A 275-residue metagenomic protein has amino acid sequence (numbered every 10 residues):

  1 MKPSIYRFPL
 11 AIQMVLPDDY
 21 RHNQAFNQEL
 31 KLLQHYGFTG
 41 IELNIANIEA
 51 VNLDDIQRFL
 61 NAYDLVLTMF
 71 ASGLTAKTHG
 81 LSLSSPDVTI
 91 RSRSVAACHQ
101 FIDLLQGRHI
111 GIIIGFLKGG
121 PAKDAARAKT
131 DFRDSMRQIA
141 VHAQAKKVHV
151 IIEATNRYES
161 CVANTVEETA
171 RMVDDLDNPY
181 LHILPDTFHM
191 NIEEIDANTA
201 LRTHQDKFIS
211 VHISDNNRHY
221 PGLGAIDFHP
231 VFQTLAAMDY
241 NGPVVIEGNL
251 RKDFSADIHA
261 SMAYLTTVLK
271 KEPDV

Functional and structural regions predicted by a protein language model:
M1-Q100, Q106, N178, M262-V275: N-terminal pre-domain/capping segments
M1-Q34, A163, E167-P185, H189-V275: Histidine-acidic metal/acid-base catalytic patches
R7-A11, G40-E42, D64-M69, H109-I113 (+4 more regions): Structural preference for beta-strand elements that scaffold enzyme active sites
L16-D18, I45-N47, G73-L74, K118-G120 (+4 more regions): Active-site-proximal loop/turn and secondary-structure-junction residues that shape catalytic pockets, frequently
Q24, S84-H182: Active-site acidic/histidine proton-transfer and metal-coordination neighborhood in alpha/beta enzyme cores
Q28-L32, D54-R58, A62, R93-G107 (+7 more regions): Alpha-helical scaffolding segments of alpha/beta enzyme cores, especially the outer helices of TIM-barrel or partial
N52-L53, H79, D124-A125, V162 (+1 more regions): Short Asp/Glu-rich motifs
A76-G80, G111-K118, V211-H212: Short, basic/glycine-rich phosphate-binding loops at helix/coil junctions that contact nucleotide phosphates
